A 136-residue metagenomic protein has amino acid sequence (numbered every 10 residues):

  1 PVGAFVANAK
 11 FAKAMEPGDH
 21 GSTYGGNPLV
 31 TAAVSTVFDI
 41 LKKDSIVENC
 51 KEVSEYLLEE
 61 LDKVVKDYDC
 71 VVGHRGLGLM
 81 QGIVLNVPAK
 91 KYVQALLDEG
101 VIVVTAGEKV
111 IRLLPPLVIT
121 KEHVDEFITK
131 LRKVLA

Functional and structural regions predicted by a protein language model:
P1-A136: Conserved N-terminal phosphate-binding loop of PLP-dependent enzymes in the Aspartate aminotransferase
